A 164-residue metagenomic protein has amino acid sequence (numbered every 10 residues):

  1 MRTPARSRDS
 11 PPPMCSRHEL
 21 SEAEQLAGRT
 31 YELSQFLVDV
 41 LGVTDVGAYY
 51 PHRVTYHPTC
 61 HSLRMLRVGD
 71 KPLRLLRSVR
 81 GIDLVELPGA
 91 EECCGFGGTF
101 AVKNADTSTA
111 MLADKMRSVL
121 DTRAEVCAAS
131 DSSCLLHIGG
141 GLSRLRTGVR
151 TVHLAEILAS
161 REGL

Functional and structural regions predicted by a protein language model:
M1-L164: Iron-sulfur cluster-binding electron-transfer modules in prokaryotic oxidoreductases
